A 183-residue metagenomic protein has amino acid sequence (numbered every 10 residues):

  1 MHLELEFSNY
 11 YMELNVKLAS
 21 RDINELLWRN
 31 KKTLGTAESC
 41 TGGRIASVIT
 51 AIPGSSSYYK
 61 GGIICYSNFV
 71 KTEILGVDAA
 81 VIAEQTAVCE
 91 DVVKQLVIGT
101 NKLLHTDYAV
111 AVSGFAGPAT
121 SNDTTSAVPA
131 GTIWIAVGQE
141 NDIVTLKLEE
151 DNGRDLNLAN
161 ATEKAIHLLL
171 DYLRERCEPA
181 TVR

Functional and structural regions predicted by a protein language model:
H2-R183: Short alpha-helical segments enriched in small residues
